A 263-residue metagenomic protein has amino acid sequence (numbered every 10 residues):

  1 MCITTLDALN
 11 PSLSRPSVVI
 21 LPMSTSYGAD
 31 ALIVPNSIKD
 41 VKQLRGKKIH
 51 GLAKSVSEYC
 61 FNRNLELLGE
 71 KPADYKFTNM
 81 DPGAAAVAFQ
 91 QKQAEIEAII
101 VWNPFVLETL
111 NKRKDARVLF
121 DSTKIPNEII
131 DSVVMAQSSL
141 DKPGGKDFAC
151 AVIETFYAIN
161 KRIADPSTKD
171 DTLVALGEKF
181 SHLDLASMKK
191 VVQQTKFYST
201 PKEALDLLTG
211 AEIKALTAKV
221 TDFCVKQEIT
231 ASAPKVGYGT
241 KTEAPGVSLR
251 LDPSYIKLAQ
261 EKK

Functional and structural regions predicted by a protein language model:
M1-P82, E97-N103, L119, N127: Short, glycine-/small- and polar/acidic-enriched structural segments that line small-molecule recognition paths
I3-D7, T78, G83-H182: Pocket-lining segment of extracytoplasmic ligand-binding domains
P22-M23, T123-K124, A211-I213: Short Gly/Pro-enriched turn/cap motifs at secondary-structure boundaries
E70, K114-A116, I229: Short aromatic/hydrophobic-glycine micro-motifs
D141-A231: Secondary-structure end/capping motifs
A218-K263: Conserved C-terminal helix/tail region of periplasmic/extracytoplasmic solute-binding proteins
